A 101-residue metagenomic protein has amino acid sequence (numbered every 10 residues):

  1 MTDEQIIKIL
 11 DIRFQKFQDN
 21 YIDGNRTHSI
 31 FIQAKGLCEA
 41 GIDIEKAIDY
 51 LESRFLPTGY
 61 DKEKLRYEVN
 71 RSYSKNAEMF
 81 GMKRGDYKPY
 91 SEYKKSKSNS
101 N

Functional and structural regions predicted by a protein language model:
M1-S100: Modules that initiate DNA replication and primer synthesis
